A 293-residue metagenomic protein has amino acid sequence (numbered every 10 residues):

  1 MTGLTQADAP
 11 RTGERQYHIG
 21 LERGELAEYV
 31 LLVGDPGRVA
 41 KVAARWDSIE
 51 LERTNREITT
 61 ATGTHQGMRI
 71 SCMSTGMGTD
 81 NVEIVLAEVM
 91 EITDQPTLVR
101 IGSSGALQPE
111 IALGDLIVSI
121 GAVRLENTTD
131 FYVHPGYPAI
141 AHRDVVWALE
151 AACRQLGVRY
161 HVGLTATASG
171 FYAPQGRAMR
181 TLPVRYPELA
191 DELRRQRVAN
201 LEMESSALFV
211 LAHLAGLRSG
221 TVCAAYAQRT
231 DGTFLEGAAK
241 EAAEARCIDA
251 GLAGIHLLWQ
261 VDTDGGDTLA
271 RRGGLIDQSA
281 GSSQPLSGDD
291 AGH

Functional and structural regions predicted by a protein language model:
T2-A148, A152-Q155: Metabolite-binding pocket within alpha/beta catalytic cores that recognizes anionic/polar moieties
G24, V33-G37, M77-I84, I111 (+6 more regions): Conserved active-site and cofactor/substrate-binding residues in soluble primary-metabolism enzymes
S48-R53, G157-L164, L258-R272: Flexible, glycine/charged-enriched surface loops at secondary-structure junctions
A139-R197: Active-site rim beta-loop-alpha module in soluble metabolic enzymes
A148-L156, L211, A250-L258: Generic non-transmembrane alpha-helical segments
S206-K240: Zn-dependent metallopeptidase/amidohydrolase metal-coordination segment
R229-Q278: His/Asp/Glu-rich mid-to-C-terminal helical/loop segments that flank catalytic regions of hydrolases
A270-H293: Acidic, Ser/Thr-rich low-complexity intrinsically disordered segments
